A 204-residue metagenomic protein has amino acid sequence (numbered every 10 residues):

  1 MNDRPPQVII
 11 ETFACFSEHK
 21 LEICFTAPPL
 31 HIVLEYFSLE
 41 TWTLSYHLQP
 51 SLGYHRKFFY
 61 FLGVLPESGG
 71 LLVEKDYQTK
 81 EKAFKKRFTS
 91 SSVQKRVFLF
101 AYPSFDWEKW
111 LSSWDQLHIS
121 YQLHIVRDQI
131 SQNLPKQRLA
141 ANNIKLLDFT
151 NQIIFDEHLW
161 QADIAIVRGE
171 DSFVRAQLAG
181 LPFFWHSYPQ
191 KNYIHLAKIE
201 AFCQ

Functional and structural regions predicted by a protein language model:
M1-R56: Active-site and donor-binding regions of nucleotide-sugar-utilizing enzymes
V8-I10, L30-I32, F59-L62, H124 (+3 more regions): Hydrophobic/aromatic beta-strand patches that form the interior of the parallel beta-sheet core in alpha/beta enzyme
P29, Q49-S51, H55-F61, K136-F149 (+1 more regions): Active-site regions of enzymes building and remodeling cell-envelope glycoconjugates
I32-F105: A nucleotide-sugar donor-handling region in carbohydrate enzymes
S104-S112: A conserved mid-protein helix/loop that constitutes part of the nucleotide-sugar donor-binding site
L117-D148: Catalytic donor nucleotide-activated moiety binding site of glycosyltransferases and closely related
F149-K198: A donor-sugar binding/catalytic signature common to diverse glycosyltransferases and related nucleotide-sugar
A201-Q204: Long, charge-rich alpha-helical interaction segments
